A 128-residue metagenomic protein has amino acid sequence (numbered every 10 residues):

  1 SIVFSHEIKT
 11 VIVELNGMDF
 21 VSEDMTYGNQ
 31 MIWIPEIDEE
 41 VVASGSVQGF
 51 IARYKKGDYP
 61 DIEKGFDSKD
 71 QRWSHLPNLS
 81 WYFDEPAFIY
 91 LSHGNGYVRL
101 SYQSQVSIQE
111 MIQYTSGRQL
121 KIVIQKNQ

Functional and structural regions predicted by a protein language model:
I2-Q48: Extracellular receptor-binding modules and their adjoining Ser/Thr/Gly/Asp/Asn-rich linkers
F4-H6, V42, Y82, H93 (+1 more regions): A generic structural signal for short, non-catalytic loop/turn and secondary-structure boundary residues
E14-N16, F50-A52, S92, S101-Q103 (+1 more regions): A structural detector for beta-sheet-dominated domains
E23-Y27, Y90-Y97: Short, ordered beta-strand-loop transition motifs
W33-L91: Mature extracytoplasmic domains of secretory-pathway proteins
G94-Q128: C-terminal partner/receptor-binding element of secreted or periplasmic proteins
